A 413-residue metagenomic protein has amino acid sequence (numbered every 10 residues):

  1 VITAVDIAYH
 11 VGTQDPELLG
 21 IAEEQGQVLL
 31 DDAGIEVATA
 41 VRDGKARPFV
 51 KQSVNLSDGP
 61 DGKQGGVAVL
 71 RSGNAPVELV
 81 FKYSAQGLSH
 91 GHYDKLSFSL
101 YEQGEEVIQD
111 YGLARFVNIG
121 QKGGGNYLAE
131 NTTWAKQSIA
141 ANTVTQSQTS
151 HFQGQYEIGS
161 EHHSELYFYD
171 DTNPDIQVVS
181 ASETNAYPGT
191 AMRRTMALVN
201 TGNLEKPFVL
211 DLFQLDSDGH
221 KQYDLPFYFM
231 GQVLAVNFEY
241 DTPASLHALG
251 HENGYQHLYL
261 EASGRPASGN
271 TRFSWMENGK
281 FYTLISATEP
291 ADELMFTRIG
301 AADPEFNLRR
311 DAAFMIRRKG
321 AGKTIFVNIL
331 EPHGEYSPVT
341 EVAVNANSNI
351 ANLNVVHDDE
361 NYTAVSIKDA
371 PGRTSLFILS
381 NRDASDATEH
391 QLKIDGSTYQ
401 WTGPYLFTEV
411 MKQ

Functional and structural regions predicted by a protein language model:
V1-I2, A8: Long, charge-rich alpha-helical interaction segments
H10, P16-S245, G322, P332-E335: Catalytic and substrate-binding regions of extracellular carbohydrate-active enzymes, especially polysaccharide lyases
I21, R318-T324, L330-Q413: Non-catalytic terminal regions with compositionally biased, polar/charged low complexity
A68, F98-L100, N270-S274, N361-K368 (+1 more regions): Short polybasic amphipathic segments
G91-D94, T190, E205-P207, W275-E293: Short glycine/proline-enriched turns and hinge-like loops at secondary-structure junctions
F227, T283-A301, T324-E335: Short, hydrophobic/aromatic-enriched beta-strand segments in well-ordered soluble domains
Y228-E289: Polysaccharide-binding surfaces and accessory modules of carbohydrate-active proteins
E305-T324: A surface-exposed beta-strand-loop module
